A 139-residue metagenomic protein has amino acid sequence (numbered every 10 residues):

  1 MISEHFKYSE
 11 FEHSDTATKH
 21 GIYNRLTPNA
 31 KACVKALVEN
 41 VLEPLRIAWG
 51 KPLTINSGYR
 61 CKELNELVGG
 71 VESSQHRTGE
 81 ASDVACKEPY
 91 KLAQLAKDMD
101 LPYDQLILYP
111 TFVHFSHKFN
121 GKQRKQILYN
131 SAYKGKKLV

Functional and structural regions predicted by a protein language model:
M1-A48, A132-V139: Extracytoplasmic cell-surface/polysaccharide-interacting catalytic and binding patches
S9, S57, K62, E66 (+2 more regions): Flexible, active-site-adjacent loop/turn segments at secondary-structure boundaries
T16, L64, G69, S73 (+1 more regions): Short capping/connector residues at structural and topological boundaries
N24, R46-N56, R77, S82-K87: A generic short-segment signal for beta-strand/edge and adjacent turn/coil regions
K35, N65, A93-Q94: Generic detector of well-ordered alpha-helical segments enriched in charged/polar residues, highlighting helical
E39-G69: Extended, low-complexity, intrinsically disordered C-terminal regulatory tails of eukaryotic serine/threonine kinases
S73, R77-T78, S82, C86-V139: Catalytic cores and adjacent binding grooves of peptidoglycan-active enzymes
